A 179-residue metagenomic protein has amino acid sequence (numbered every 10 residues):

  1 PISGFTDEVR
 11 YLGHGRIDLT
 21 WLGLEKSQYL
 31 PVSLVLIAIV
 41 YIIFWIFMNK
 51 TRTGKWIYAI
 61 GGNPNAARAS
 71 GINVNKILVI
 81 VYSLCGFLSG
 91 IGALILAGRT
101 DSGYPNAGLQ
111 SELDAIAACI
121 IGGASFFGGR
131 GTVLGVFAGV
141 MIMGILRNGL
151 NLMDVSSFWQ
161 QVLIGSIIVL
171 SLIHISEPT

Functional and structural regions predicted by a protein language model:
P1-D7, Y11, M48-R52, L109-Q110 (+2 more regions): Short loop segments and helix-boundary regions at transmembrane helix junctions of multi-pass inner-membrane proteins
P1-T51, I77, T100-P105: Transmembrane helix-bundle core of multi-pass membrane transporters and related energy-transducing complexes
Y29-V35, N73-N75, L109-D114, S157: Membrane-interfacial loop-to-helix junctions in multi-pass transporters
L34-W45, C85-G92, I121-G122, G144 (+1 more regions): Hydrophobic core segments of alpha-helical transmembrane domains in multi-pass membrane transport and ion-translocation
I43-Y82: Membrane-helix/interface signature in polytopic inner-membrane proteins
K55, L94, G98-G103: Helix-loop-helix hairpins and the membrane-proximal interhelical loops of multi-pass alpha-helical transport proteins
Y82-S83, L88-S89, R99-I164: Transmembrane alpha-helical segments in multi-pass inner-membrane proteins
S171-T179: Residue-level detector of conserved catalytic or cofactor/ligand-binding positions in enzyme active sites
